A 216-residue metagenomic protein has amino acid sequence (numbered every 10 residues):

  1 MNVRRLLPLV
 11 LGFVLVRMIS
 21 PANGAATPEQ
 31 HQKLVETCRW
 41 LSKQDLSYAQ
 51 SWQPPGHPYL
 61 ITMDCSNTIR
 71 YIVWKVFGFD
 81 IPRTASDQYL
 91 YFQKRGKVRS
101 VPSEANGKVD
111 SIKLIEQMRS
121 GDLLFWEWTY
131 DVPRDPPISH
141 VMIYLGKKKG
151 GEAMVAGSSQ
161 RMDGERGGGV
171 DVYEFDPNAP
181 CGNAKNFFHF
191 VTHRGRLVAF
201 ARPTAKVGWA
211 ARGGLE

Functional and structural regions predicted by a protein language model:
M1-P8: Bacterial N-terminal signal peptides that target proteins for export
P8-R17: Bacterial N-terminal signal peptides
V10, N23, E104, A179-G182 (+1 more regions): Intrinsically disordered, low-complexity segments enriched in proline/serine/threonine
F13, P54-P58, D110: Generic anion/oxyanion-binding catalytic loop in active/binding sites
A22-R95, A201-E216: N-terminal capping segments
A26-V35, F79-V170: ...with weaker cross-activation on analogous glycine-rich loops/strands in unrelated enzymes
F175-E216: Low-complexity, Gly/Ser/Thr/Pro-rich intrinsically disordered linker/tail segments
